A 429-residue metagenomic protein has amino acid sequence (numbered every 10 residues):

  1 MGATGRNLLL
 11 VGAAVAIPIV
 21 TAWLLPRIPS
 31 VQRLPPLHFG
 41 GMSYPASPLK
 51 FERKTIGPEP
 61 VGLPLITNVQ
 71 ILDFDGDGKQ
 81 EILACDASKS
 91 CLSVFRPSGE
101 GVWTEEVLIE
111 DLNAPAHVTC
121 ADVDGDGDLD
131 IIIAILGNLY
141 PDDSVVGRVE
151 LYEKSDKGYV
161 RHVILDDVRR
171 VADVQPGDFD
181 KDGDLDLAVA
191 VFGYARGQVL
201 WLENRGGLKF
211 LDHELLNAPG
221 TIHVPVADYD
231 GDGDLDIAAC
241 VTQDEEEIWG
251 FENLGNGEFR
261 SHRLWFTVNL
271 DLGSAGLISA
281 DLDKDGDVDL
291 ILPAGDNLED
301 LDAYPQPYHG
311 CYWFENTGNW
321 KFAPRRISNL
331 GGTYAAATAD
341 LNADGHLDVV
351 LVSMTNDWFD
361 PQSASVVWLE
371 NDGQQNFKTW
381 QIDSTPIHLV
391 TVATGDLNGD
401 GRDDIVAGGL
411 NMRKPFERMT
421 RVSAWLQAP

Functional and structural regions predicted by a protein language model:
M1-G5: Short, Lys/Arg-rich N-terminal segment immediately upstream of the first membrane anchor
N7-V11, V15-P429: Beta-propeller-forming repeat regions
